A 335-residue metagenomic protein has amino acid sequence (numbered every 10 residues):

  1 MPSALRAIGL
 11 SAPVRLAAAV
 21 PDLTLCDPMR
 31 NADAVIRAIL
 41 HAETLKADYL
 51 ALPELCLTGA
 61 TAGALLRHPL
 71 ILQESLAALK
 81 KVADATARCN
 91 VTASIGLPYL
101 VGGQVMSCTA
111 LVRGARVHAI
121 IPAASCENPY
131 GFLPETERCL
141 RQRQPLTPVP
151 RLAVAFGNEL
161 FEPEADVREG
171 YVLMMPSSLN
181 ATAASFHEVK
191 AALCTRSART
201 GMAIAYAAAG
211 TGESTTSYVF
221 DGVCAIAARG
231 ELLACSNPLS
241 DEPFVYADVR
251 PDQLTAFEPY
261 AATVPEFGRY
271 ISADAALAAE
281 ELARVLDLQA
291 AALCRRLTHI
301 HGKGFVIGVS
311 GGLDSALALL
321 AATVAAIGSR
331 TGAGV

Functional and structural regions predicted by a protein language model:
M1-G308, A316-S329: Enzyme catalytic cores with a strong preference for nitrogen-chemistry domains
G312: Conserved G/P- and acidic residue-centered "switch" motifs that form tight phosphate/ATP-binding loops in soluble
S329-V335: Catalytic or ion-translocation cores adjacent to nucleophile or general acid/base/metal-coordination motifs in diverse
